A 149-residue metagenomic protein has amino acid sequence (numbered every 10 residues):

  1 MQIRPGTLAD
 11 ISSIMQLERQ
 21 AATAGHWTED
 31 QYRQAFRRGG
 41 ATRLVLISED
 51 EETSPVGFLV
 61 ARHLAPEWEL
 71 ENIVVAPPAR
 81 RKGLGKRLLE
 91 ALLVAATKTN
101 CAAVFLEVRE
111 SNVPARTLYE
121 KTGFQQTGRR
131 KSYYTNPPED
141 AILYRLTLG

Functional and structural regions predicted by a protein language model:
M1-I3: Extreme N-terminal starter segment of soluble prokaryotic enzymes
P5-P78, K82, L89-A95, T99 (+1 more regions): Acetyl-CoA-dependent GNAT
R33, S111, Y134: Positions that flank functional sites
A41, A103, R109, T135 (+1 more regions): Conserved catalytic core of the tyrosine transesterase superfamily
P66, E107, Q125-A141: Conserved catalytic-core motifs of GNAT/GCN5-like acyltransferases
A76-E90, K98-T99, A103, R109-T117 (+2 more regions): Conserved glycine-rich acetyl-CoA-binding loop
